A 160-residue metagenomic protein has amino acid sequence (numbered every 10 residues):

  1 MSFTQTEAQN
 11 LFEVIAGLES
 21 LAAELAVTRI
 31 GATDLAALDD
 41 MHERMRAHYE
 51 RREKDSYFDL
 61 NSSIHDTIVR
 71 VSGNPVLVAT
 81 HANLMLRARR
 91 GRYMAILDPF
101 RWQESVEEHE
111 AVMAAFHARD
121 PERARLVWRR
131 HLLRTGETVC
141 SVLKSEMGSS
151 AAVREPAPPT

Functional and structural regions predicted by a protein language model:
S2, S56, F100-E104: Residue-level "hotspot" positions that anchor or transmit function at local structural transition points
F3-I30, L60-P99, T135-V139: Hydrophobic, amphipathic alpha-helical faces that serve as interaction scaffolds
Q5, A16, A32, A36-D39 (+1 more regions): Amphipathic alpha-helical repeat elements characteristic of tetratricopeptide repeat
T6-Q9, R51-F58, L143-E146: Short N-terminal helix-initiation segments at or just after the protein's N-terminus
L21-E50, D59: Amphipathic alpha-helical dimerization/coiled-coil segments that flank or bridge DNA-binding/regulatory modules
A36, D55, P75-A79, E122-L126: Short, solvent-exposed positions on alpha-helices
D39-R46, R51, S63, M85-R87 (+1 more regions): C-terminal all-alpha effector/ligand-binding and dimerization domain of prokaryotic HTH-type transcriptional repressors
